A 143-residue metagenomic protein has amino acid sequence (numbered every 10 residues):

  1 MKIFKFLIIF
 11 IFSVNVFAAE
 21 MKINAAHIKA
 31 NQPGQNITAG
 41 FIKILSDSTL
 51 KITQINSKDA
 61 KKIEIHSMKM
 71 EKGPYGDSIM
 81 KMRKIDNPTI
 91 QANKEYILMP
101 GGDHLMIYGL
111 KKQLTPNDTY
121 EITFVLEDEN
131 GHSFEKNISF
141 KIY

Functional and structural regions predicted by a protein language model:
M1-F10, N15: Sec-dependent signal peptide recognition, specifically the positively charged N-region followed immediately by
E20-Y143: Compact, glycine-rich, soluble single-domain proteins
